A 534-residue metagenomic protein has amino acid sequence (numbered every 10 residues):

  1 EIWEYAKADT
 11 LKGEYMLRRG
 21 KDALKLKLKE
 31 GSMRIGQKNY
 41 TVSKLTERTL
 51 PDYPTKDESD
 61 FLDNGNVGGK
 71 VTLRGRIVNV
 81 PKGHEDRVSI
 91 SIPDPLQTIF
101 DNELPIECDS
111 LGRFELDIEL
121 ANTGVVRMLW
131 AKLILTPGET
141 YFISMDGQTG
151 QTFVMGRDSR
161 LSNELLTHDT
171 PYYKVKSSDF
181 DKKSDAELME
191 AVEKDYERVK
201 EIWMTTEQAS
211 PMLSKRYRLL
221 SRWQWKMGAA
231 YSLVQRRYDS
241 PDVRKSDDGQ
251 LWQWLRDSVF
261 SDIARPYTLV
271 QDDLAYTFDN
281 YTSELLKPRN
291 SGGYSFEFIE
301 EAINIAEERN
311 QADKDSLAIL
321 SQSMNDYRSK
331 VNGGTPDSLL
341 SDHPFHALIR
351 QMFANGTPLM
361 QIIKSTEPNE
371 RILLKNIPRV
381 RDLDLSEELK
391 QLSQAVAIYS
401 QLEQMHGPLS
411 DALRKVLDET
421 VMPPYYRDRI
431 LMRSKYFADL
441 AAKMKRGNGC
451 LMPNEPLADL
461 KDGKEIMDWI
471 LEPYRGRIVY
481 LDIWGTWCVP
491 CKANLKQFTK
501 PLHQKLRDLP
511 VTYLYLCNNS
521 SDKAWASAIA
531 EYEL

Functional and structural regions predicted by a protein language model:
W3-R216: A non-transmembrane, solvent-exposed segment enriched in polar/low-complexity residues
Y53-D60, G68, A442-E455, D508: Acidic, polar-rich low-complexity tracts and alpha-helical solenoid repeat scaffolds
T149, G156-E472: Oxidative protein folding and maturation machinery
I362-I363, A526-L534: Short, internal strand/loop/helix patches that form the active-site neighborhood or redox-interaction surface
L457-L460, Y474-V479, W487-C491, K505-L506: C-terminal substrate/ligand-recognition segments
R475, I483-P501, S520: Conserved redox-active cysteine motifs that mediate thiol-disulfide chemistry, especially di-cysteine Cys-X(1-2)-Cys
R477-I478, L495-C517, A530: Conserved helix-turn-beta segment immediately C-terminal to the redox Cys motif in thioredoxin-like folds
